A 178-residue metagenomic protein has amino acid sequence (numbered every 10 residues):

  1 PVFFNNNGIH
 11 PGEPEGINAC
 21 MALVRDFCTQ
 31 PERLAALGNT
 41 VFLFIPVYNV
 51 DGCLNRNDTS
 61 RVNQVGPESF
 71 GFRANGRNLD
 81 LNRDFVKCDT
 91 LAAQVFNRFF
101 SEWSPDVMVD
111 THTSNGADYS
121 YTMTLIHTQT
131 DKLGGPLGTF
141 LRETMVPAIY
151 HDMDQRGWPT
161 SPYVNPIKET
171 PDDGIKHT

Functional and structural regions predicted by a protein language model:
P1-V146, Y150-I167: Active-site/substrate-binding loop(s) of hydrolase catalytic cores
D172-T178: Active-site-adjacent mobile loop/cap segments within catalytic or ligand-binding domains
